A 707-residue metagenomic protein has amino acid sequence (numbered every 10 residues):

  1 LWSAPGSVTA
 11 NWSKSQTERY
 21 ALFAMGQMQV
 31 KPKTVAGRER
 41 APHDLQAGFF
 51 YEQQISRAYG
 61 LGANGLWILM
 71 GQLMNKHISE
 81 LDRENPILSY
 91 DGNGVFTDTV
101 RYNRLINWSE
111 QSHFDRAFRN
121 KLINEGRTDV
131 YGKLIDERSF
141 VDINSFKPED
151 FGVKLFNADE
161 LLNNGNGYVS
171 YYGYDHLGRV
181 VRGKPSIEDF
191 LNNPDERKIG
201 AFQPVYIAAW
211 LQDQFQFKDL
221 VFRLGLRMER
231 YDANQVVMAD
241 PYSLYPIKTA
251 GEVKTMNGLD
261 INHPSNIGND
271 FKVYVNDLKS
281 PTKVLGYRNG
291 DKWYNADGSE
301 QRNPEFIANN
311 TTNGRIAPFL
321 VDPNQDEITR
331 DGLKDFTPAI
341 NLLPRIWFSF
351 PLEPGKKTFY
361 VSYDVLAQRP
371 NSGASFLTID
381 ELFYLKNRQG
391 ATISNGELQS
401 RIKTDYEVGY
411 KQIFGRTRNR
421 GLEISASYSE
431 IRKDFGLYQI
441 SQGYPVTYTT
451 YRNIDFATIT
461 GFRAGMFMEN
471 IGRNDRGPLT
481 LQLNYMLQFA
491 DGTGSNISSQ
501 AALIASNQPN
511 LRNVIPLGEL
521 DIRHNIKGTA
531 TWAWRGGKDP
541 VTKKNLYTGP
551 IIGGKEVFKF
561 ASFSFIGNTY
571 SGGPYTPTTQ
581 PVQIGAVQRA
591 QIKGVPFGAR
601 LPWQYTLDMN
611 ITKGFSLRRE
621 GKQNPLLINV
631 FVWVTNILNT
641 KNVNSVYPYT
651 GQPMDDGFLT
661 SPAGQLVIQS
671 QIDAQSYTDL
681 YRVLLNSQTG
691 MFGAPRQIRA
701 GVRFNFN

Functional and structural regions predicted by a protein language model:
W2-A58, F96-V141, L191-D219, D331-L352 (+6 more regions): Outer-membrane beta-barrel transmembrane strands
T9, A47-E353: Signature of Gram-negative outer-membrane beta-barrel scaffolds
Q29-D44, G60, D82-N85, L352-K356 (+5 more regions): Short loop/turn motifs that connect adjacent beta-strands in outer-membrane beta-barrel proteins
A41-F49, L220-L226, K357-V361, R420-A426 (+7 more regions): Transmembrane beta-strands of outer-membrane beta-barrel proteins
Y51-I55, F217-D219, M228-D232, P354 (+10 more regions): Transmembrane beta-strands of outer-membrane beta-barrel pores
P351, T358-P370, A374, F383-T449: Membrane-embedded beta-barrel scaffold of Gram-negative outer-membrane proteins
A367, G537-Q588, P602-T606, T612-N707: C-terminal beta-signal and adjacent terminal beta-strands/loops of Gram-negative outer-membrane beta-barrel proteins
N419-P577: Gram-negative outer-membrane beta-barrel transporters
